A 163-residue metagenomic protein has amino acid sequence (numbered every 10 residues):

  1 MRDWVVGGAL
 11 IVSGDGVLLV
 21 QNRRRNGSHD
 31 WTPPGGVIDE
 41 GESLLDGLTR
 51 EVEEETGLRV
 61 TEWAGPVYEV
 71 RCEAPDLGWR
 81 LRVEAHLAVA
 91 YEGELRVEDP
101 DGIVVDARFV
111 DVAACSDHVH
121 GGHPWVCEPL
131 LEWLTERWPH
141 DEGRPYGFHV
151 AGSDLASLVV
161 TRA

Functional and structural regions predicted by a protein language model:
M1-L18, V37, E69, L87: Conserved N-terminal beta-strand and adjoining loop/helix that marks the start of the Nudix/MutT-like hydrolase domain
I11, E62, P75-W79: Extended, polar beta-sheet/loop recognition surfaces of beta-rich domains that mediate binding to diverse ligands
G16-E54: Conserved Nudix-box catalytic region and its N-terminal flanking loop in Nudix hydrolases and closely related
H29, D101-A163: Nudix hydrolase/Nudix homology domain
R59-Y68: A short coil-to-beta-strand element that immediately follows conserved catalytic motifs
R71-R96, R108, V112-A114, P129-R137: Active-site-adjacent beta-strand/loop module that shapes the phosphate/pyrophosphate-binding cleft
